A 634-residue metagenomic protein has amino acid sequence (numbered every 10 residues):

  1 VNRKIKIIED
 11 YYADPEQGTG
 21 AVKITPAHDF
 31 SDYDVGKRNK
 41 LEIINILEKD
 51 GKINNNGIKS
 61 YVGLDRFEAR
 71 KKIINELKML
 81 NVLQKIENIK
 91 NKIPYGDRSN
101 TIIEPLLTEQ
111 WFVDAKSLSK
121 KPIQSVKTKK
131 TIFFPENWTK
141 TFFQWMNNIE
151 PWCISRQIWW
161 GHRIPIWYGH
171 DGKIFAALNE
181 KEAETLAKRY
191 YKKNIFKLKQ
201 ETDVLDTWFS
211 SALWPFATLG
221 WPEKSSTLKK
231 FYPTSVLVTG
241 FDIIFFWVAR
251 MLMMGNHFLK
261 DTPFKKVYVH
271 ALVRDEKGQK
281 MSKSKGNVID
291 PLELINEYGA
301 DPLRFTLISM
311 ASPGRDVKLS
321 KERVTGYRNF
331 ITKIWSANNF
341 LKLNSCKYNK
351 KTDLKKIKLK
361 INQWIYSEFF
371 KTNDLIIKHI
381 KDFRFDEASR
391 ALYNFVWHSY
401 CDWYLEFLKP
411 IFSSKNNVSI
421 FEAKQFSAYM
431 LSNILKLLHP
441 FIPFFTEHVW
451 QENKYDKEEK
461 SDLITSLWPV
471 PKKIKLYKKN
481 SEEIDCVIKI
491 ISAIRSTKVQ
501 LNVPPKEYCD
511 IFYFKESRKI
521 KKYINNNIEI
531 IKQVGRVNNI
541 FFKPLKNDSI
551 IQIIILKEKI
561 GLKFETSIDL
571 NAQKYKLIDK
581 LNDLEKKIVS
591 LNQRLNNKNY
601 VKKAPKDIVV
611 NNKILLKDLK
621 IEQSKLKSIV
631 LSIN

Functional and structural regions predicted by a protein language model:
V1-K49, K121-S155, R189-K193, F209 (+4 more regions): NTP-handling and nucleic-acid-processing catalytic cores
I7, Y11, N39-D50, I158-G161 (+2 more regions): Alpha-helical recognition segments enriched in aromatics with Gly/Pro capping that present substrate-recognition
I8-D171, Q279, K285-F330, W335 (+3 more regions): Residue patterns forming the tRNA-binding/recognition surfaces of aminoacyl-tRNA synthetases and related DALR
F30-L41, I74-L77, I244-K260, I491-K498: Metal-dependent nuclease catalytic cores in nucleic-acid-processing enzymes, especially RNase H-like/related
M79, Q84-A115, V324-N349, P440-E452 (+1 more regions): Structured, non-catalytic alpha/beta "coupling" segments that mediate domain-domain communication and provide generic
M146, I331, F369, N373 (+7 more regions): Short amphipathic alpha-helical coiled-coil/interface segments
Y168, F175-N179, L198, D275 (+3 more regions): Acidic, turn-prone loop/beta-hairpin segments
T325, N453-N634: C-terminal low-complexity, glycine/proline- and small-hydrophobic-enriched intrinsically disordered tails that act as
